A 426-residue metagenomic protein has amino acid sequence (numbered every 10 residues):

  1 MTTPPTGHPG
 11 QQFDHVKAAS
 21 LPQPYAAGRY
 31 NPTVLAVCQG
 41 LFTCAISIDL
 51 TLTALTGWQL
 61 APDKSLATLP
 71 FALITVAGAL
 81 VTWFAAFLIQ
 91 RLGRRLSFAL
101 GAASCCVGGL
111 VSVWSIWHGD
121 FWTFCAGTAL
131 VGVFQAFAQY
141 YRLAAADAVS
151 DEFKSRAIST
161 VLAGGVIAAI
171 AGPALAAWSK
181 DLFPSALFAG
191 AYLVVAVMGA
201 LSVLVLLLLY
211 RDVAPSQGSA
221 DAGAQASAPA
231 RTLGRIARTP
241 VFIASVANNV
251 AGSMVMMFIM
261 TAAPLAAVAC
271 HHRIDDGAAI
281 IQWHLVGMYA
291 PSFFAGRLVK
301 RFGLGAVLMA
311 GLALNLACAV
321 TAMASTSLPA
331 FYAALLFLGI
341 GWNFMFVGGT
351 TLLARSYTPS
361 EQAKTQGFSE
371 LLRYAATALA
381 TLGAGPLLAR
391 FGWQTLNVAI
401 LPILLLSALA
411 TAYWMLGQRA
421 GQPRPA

Functional and structural regions predicted by a protein language model:
H8-R29, R211-A247: Juxtamembrane intracellular "pre-TM" segments in multi-pass secondary transporters
L21-A79, I243-N248, M256-R273, G277: Helix-loop boundary and gating motifs at the non-cytosolic
G40, F121-A136, A330-F344: Hydrophobic core of transmembrane alpha-helices in multi-pass small-molecule transporters, especially MFS/SLC-type
T53, A136-V149, F344-Y357: Intracellular juxtamembrane helix-capping segments at the cytosolic ends of symmetry-related transmembrane helices
V81-R94, A290-L304, L388: Helix-to-loop junctions at the C-terminal end of transmembrane segments in multipass secondary transporters
A103-H118, L314-T326: C-terminal ends and interior cores of transmembrane alpha-helices in multi-pass membrane transporters/permeases
G127-G164: Cytoplasmic helix-loop-helix junction between adjacent transmembrane helices in 12-TM secondary transporters
A177, A196-A220, A410-M415: C-terminal membrane-cytosol helix-exit motif in multi-pass small-molecule transporters
